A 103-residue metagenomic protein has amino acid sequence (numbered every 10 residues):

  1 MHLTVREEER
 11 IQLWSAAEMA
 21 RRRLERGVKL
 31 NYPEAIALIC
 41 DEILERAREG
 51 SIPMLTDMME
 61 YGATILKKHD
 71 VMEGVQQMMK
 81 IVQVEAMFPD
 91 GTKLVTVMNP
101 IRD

Functional and structural regions predicted by a protein language model:
M1-Q83, M87-D103: Non-transmembrane, aqueous-exposed alpha-helical and coiled segments at domain scale
